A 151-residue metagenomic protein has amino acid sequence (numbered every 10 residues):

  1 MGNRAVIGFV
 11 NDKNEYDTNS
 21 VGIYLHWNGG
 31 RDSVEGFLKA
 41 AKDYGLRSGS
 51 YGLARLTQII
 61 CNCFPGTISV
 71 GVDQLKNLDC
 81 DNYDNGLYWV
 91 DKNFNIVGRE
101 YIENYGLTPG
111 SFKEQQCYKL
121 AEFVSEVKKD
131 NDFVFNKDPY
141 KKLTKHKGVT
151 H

Functional and structural regions predicted by a protein language model:
M1-G29: Short, extreme N-terminal segment that most often corresponds to the first beta-strand
F9, E15, D32-E35, G98 (+1 more regions): Residues in flexible loops and secondary-structure boundaries
N19-S48: Extracellular beta-rich globular recognition domains, centered on the fibrinogen C-terminal
A40-H151: Low-complexity intrinsically disordered segments
